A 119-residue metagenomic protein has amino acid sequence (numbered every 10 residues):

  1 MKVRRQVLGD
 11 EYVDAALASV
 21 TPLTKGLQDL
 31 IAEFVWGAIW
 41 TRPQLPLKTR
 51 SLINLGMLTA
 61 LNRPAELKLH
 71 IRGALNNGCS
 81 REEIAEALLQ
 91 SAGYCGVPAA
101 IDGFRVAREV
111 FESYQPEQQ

Functional and structural regions predicted by a protein language model:
M1-K48, N76, D102-Q119: Acidic, glycine/proline-rich low-complexity segments that act as flexible tails and inter-domain linkers
V7-D10, P64, G78, Y94: Residues at alpha-helix boundaries and the short loops/turns that link adjacent helices
I31-V35, L52-T59, A87-A92: Short alpha-helical scaffolding segments that buttress acidic/His motifs in well-ordered protein cores
L52-L55, T59-A85: Mid-chain, well-packed structural core segment of small domains
G73-N77, Q90-G93, E109: Short basic/hydrophobic patches in alpha-helices and adjacent helix-turn junctions that form amphipathic surface motifs
E82-E86, D102-R105: A glycine-rich phosphate/pyrophosphate-binding beta-strand-loop-alpha-helix module
V97-I101: Substrate/cofactor-recognition hotspot
